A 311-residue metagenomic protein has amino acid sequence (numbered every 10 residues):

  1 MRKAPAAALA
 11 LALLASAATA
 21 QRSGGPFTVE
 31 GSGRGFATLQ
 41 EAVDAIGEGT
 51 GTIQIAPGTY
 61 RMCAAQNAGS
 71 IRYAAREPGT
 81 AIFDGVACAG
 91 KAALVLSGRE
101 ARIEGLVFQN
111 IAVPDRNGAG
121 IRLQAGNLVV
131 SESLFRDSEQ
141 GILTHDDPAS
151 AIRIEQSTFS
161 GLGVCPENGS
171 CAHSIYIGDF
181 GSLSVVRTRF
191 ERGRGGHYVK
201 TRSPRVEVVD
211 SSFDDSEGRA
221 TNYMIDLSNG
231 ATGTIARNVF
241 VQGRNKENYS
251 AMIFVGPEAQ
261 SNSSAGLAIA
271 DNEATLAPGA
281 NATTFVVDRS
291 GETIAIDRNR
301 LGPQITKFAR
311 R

Functional and structural regions predicted by a protein language model:
M1-A7: Bacterial N-terminal signal peptides that target proteins for export
A7-L14: Bacterial N-terminal signal peptides
G24-M62: Acidic Gly/Asp/Thr-rich repetitive segments characteristic of extracellular carbohydrate-active and adhesion proteins
D44, E48, Y60-A74, I82-E104 (+3 more regions): Extracellular beta-strand-rich solenoid/capping regions of secreted or surface-exposed proteins that bind or remodel
A56-P57, A74-A81, E100-N110, N127-D137 (+7 more regions): Right-handed parallel beta-helix
G85-L94, P114-R122, D137-D146, P166-I177 (+4 more regions): Extracellular beta-strand/beta-solenoid scaffold signature
N281-R311: Leucine-rich solenoid repeat scaffolds
